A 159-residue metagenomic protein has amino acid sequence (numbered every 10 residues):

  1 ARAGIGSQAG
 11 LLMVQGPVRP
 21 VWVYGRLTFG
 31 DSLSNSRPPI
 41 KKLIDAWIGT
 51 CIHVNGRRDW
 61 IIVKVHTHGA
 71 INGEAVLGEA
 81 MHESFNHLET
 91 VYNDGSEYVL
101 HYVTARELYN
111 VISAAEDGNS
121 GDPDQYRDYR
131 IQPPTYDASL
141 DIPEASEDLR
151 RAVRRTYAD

Functional and structural regions predicted by a protein language model:
A1-D59: Active-site-adjacent pocket scaffolds in enzyme catalytic domains
S7, F85-L100: Structural alpha-beta junctions
V18-P20, T67-N72, E107-L108: Short, solvent-exposed loop/turn segments at secondary-structure junctions
L27-P38, G69-V76, V99: The substrate-binding groove and active-site-proximal loops of carbohydrate-active enzymes, especially glycoside
G49-E89: Extended, basic/helix-rich recognition subdomains
L77-Y92, L108-N119, L140: Soluble secreted/lumenal catalytic domains with histidine-centered metal-binding or acid-base catalytic motifs
T104: Conserved, mostly hydrophobic/aromatic
N119-D159: A cross-taxonomic marker for long C-terminal extensions/tails that follow the last structured domain
